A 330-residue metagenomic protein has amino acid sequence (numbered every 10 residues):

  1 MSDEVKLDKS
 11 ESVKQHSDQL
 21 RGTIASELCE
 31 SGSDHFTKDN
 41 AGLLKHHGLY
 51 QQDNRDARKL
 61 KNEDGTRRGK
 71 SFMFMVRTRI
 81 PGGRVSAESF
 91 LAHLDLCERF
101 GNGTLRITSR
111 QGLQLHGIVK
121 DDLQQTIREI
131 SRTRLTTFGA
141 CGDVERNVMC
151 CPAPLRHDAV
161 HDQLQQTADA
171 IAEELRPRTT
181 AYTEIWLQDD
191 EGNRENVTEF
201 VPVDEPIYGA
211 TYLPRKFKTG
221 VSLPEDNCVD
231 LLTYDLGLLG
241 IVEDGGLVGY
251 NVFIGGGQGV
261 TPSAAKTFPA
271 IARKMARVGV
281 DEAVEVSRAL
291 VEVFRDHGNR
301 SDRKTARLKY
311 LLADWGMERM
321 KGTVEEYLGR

Functional and structural regions predicted by a protein language model:
M1-R330: Peripheral terminal and linker regions in Fe-S/redox and tRNA-modifying enzymes
